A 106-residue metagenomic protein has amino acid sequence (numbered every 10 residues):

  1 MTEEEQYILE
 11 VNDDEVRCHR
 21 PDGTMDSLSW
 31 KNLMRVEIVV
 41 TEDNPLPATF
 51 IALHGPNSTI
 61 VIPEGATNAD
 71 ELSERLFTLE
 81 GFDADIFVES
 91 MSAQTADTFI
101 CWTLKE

Functional and structural regions predicted by a protein language model:
T2, I8-V40: Phosphoinositide-binding peripheral membrane targeting modules
E4, M34-E106: Acidic, Ser/Thr- and proline-rich intrinsically disordered linker/docking segments of eukaryotic scaffolds
